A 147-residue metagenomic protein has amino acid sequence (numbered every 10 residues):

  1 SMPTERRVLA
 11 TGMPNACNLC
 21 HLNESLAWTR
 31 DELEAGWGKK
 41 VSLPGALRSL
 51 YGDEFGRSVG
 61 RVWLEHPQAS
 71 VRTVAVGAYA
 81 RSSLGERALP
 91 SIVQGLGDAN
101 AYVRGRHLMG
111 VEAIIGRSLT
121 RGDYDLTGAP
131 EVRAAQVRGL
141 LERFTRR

Functional and structural regions predicted by a protein language model:
S1-G77, S82-S83, Y102, E131 (+1 more regions): Primarily the internal scaffold of c-type cytochrome electron-transfer domains, especially repeated/multiheme c-type
H21-E24, I115-S118, F144: Sec/Tat-exported extracytoplasmic proteins
E54-W63, L84-G97, G116-L126: Amphipathic alpha-helical scaffolding segments comprising HEAT/armadillo-like alpha-solenoid repeats
V74, Q94, A99-Y102, E112: Intrinsically disordered, low-complexity, charged terminal extensions of DNA damage-control enzymes
A78, G110-A113: Core register positions within helices of long alpha-helical scaffolds
N100, I115-S118, P130-R133: Short alpha-helical linear motifs
D125-R147: Eukaryotic acidic, Ser/Thr-rich intrinsically disordered low-complexity regions
